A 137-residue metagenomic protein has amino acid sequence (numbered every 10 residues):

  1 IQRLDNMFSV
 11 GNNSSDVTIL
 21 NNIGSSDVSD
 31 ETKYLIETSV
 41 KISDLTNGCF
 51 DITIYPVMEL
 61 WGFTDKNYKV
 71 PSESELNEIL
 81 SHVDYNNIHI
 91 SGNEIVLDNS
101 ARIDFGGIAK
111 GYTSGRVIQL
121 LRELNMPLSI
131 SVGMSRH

Functional and structural regions predicted by a protein language model:
I1-F105, R116-S129: A contiguous, well-ordered beta/alpha segment that forms the leading edge of an enzyme domain
K110: Short, conserved phosphate/pyrophosphate- and ester-handling motifs at nucleotide-, phospho-/glycolipid
T113: Short active-site segment of divalent metal-dependent hydrolases/proteases that encodes the spacing between
V132: Short loop/edge segments at beta-strand edges and connector loops that shape dinucleotide/nucleotide cofactor-binding
S135-H137: Beta-rich nucleic-acid/ligand-interaction surfaces
